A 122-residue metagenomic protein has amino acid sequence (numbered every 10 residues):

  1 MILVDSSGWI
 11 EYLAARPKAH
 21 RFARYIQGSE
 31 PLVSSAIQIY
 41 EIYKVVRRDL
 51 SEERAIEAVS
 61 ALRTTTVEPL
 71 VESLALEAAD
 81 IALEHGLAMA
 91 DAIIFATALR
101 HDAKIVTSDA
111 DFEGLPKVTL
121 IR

Functional and structural regions predicted by a protein language model:
M1-S34, R47-E57: Short, well-structured N-terminal submotif of metal-dependent ribonuclease cores
V4-D5, S34-A36, L87-A88, D109: Histidine- and aromatic-rich ligand-binding microenvironments
S6, E72, D91-A92: Conserved glycosyltransferase catalytic-site signature
W9-I10, I39, F112-E113: A generic structural signal for short hydrophobic patches within well-formed alpha-helices
E41, R63-E84: Acidic catalytic patch
F95-R122: Acidic, PIN/NYN-like endoribonuclease modules and their adjacent C-terminal/linker elements
